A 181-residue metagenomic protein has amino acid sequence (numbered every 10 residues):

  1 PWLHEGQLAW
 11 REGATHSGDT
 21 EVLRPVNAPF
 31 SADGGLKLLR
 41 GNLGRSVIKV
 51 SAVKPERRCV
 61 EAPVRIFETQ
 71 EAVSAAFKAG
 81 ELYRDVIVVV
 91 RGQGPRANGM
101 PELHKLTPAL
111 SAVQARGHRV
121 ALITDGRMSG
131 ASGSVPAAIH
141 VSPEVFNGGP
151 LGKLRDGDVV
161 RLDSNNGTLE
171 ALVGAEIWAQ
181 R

Functional and structural regions predicted by a protein language model:
P1-R181: Catalytic or ion-coupling anion/metal-binding cores of large enzyme and transporter domains
